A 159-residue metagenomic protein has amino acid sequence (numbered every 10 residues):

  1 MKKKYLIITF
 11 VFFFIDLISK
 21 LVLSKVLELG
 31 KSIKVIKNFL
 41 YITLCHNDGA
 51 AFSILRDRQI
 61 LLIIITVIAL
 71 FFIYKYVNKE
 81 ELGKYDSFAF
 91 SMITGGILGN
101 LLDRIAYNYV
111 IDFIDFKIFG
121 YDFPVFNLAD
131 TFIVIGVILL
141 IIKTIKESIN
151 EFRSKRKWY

Functional and structural regions predicted by a protein language model:
M1-Y159: Alpha-helical transmembrane bundles and membrane-interface segments of multipass inner-membrane proteins
